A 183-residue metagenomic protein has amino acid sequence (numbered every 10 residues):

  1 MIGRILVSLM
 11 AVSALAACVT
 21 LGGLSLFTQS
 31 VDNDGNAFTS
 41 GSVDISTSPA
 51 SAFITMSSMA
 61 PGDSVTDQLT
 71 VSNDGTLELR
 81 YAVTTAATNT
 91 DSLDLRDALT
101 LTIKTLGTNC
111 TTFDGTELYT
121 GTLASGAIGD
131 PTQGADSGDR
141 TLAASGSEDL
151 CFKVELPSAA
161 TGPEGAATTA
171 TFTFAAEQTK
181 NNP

Functional and structural regions predicted by a protein language model:
M1-P61, E164-P183: Short, polar/proline-rich extracytoplasmic segments that appear immediately after membrane translocation
I2-S8, L24, A50, L99-A159: Signature of Gram-negative chaperone-usher
R4, M10, V19, L26-T28 (+1 more regions): Surface-exposed interaction patch
G41, V65-D67, D97: A generic structural signal for short beta-strands and their flanking turns/coil linkers
G41-V43, S48-A50, M59, D74 (+4 more regions): Generic structural motif
S57-S58, G62-Q68, G126-A135: Generic detector of solvent-exposed, compositionally biased contiguous segments
D63-A87, S137-P183: C-terminal, structured domain-capping segment
